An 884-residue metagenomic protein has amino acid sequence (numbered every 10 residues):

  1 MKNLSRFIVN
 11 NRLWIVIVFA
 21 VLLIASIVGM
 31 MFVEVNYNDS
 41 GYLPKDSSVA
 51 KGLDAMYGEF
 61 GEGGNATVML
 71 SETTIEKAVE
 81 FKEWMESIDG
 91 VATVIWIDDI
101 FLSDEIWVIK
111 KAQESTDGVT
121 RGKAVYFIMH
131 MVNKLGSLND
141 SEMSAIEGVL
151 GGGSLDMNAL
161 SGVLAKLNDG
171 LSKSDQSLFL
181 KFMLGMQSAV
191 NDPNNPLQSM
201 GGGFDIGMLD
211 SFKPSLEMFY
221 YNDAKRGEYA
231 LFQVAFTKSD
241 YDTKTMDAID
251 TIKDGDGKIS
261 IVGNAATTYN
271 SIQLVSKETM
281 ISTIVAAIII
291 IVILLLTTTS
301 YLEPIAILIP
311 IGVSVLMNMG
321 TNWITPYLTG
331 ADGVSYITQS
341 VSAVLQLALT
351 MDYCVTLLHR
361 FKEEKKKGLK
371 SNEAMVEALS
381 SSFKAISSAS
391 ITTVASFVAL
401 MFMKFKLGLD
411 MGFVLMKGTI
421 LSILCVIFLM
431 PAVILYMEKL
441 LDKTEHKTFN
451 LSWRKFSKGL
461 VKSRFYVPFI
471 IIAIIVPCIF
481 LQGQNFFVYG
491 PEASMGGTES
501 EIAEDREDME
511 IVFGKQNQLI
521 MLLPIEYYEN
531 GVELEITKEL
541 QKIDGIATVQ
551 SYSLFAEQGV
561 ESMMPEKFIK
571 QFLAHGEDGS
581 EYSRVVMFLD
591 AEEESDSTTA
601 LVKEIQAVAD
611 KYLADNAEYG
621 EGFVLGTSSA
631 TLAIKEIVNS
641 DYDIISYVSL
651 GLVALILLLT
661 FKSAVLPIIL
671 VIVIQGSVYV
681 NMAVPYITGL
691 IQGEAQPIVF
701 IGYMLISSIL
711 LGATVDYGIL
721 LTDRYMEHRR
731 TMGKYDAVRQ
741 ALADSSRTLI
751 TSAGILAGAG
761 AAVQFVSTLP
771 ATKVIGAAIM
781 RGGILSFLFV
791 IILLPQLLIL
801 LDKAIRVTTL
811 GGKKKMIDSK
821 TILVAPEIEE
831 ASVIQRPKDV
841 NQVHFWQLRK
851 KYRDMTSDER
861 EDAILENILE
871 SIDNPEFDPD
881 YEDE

Functional and structural regions predicted by a protein language model:
M1-Y37, G41, N133, D192 (+2 more regions): Membrane-embedded transmembrane helical bundles of large multi-pass transporters/channels
D46-G64, S71-G263, F486-L666, I672-I687 (+1 more regions): Structured non-transmembrane domains adjacent to transmembrane bundles in polytopic membrane proteins
